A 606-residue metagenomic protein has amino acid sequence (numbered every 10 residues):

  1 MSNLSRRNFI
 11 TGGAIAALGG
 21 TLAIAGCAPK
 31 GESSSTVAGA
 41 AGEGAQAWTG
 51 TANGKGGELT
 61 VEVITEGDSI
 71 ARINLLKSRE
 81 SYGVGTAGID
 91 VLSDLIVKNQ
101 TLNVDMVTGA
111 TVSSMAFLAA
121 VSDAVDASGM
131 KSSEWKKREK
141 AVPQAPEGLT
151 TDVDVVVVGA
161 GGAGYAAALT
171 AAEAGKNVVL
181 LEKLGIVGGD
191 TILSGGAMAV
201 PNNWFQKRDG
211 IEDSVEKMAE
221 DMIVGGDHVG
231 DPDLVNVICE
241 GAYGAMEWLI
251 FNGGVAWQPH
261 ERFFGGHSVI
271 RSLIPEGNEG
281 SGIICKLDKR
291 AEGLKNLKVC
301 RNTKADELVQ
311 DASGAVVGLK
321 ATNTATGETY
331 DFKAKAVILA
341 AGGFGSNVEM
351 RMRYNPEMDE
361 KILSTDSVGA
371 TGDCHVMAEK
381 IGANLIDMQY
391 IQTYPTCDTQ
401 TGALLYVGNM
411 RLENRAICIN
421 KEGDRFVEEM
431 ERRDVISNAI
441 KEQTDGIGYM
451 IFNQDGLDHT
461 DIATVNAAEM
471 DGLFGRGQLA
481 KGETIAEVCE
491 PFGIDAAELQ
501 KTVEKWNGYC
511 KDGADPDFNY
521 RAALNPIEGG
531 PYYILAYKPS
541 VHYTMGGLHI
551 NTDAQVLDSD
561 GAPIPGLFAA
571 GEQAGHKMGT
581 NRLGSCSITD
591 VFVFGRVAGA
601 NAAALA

Functional and structural regions predicted by a protein language model:
M1-A17: N-terminal secretory signal peptides and thylakoid transit peptides that target proteins across membranes
G39-E139: Active-site- and interface-proximal helix/loop "cap" or "latch" segments in soluble metabolic and energy-transducing
N74, E307, E498-N581: A glycine-rich dinucleotide-binding beta-alpha-beta segment and adjacent secondary-structure elements that constitute
P146-G161: Beta1/beta-strand and adjacent pyrophosphate-binding region of the FAD-binding site in flavoprotein oxidoreductases
T151-V153, G327-A336: Core beta-strand elements of the Rossmann-like FAD/NAD(P) dinucleotide-binding domain in flavoenzyme oxidoreductases
E240-E328, N347-M350, D398, C510-G529: Conserved redox-cofactor binding core of oxidoreductases
F332-D398, F594-V597: Glycine-rich loop(s) and the adjacent beta-strand/alpha-helix scaffold that form part
H375-E379, A383-I494: An anion/pyrophosphate-binding glycine-rich loop and adjacent beta-alpha core in soluble alpha-beta enzymes
